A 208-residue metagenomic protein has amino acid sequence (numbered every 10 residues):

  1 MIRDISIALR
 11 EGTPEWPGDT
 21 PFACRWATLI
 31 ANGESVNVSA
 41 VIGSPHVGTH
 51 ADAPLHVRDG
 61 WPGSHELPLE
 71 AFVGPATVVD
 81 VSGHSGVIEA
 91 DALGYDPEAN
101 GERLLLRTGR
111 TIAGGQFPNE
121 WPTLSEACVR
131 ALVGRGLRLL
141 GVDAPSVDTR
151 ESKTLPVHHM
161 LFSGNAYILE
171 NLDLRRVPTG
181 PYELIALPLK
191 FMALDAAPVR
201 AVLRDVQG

Functional and structural regions predicted by a protein language model:
M1-G208: Active-/binding-site microenvironments in catalytic and ligand-binding cores
